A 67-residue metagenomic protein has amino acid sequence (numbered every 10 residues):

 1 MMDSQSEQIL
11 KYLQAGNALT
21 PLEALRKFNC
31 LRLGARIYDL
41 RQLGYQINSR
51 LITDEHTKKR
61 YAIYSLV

Functional and structural regions predicted by a protein language model:
M1-V67: Catalytic phosphate/metal-binding cores of nucleic-acid and nucleotide-processing enzymes, i.e., regions that mediate
